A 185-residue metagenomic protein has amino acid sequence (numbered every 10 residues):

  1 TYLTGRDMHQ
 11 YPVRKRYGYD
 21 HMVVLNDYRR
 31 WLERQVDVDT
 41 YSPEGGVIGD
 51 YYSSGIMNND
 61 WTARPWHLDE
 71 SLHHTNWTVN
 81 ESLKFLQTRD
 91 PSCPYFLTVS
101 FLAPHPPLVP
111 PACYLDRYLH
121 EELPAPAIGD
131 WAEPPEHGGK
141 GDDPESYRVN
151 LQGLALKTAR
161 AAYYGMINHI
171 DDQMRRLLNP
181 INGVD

Functional and structural regions predicted by a protein language model:
T1-L68: Catalytic-site neighborhoods of secreted/periplasmic enzymes that process anionic sulfate/phosphate groups
T1-Y11, S100-H105, D130-E136: Short, solvent-exposed turn/loop segments enriched in Gly/Ser/Thr/Pro and often Arg
L25-D27, Y41-D50, L119-K140: Mobile, glycine-enriched helix-loop/loop "lid" segments at the mouths of ligand-binding/catalytic clefts that gate
I56-D69, D142-A162: Short glycine/proline-rich turn/loop motifs
H73-R89, V149-D185: A long, amphipathic alpha-helix that forms part of the scaffold/cap immediately adjacent to metal-dependent active
K84-A132, P144-T158: Active-site His/acidic residue clusters
